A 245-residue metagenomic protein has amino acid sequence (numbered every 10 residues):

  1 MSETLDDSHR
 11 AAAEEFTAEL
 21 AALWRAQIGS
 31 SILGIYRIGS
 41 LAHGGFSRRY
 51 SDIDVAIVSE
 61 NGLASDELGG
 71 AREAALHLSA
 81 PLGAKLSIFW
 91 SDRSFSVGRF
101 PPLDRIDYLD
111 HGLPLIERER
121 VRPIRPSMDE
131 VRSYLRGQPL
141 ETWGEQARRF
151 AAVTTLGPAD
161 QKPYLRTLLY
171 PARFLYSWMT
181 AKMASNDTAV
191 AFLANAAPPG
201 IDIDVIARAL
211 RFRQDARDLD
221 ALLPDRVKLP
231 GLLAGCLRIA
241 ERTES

Functional and structural regions predicted by a protein language model:
M1-Y36, E67, E244-S245: Helical scaffold of the NTase/Pol beta-like nucleotidyltransferase catalytic core
S2-D6, A12, D66-L168, F174: Conserved NTP/Mg2+-binding pocket subregion across the NTase superfamily
A12, F16, G70, P224 (+2 more regions): Soluble or luminal CAZymes and related metallo-dependent hydrolases
W24, I28, L78, L193-A194: Broad structural signal for hydrophobic residues in well-ordered alpha-helices, predominantly aliphatic
G29, G83, P198-P199: Residue-level recognition of short, structured coil/turn motifs that connect secondary structure elements
R37-A75, S87-W90: Catalytic metal-binding acidic patch
E117-S245: Conserved nucleotidyltransferase catalytic core and NTase-mimicking acidic/glycine-rich helix/loop elements in nucleic
